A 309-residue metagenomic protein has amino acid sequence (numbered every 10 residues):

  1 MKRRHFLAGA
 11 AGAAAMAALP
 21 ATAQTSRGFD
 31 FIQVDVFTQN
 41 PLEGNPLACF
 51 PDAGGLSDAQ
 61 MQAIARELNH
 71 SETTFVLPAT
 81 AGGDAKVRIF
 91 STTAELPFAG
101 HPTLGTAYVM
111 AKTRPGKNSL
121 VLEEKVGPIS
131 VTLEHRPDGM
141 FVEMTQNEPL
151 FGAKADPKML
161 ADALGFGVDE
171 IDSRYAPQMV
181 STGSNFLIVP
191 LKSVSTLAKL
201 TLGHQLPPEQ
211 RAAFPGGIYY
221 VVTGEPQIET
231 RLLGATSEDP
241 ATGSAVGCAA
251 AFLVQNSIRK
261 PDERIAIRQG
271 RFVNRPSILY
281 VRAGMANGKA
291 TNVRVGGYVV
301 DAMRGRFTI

Functional and structural regions predicted by a protein language model:
K2-F98, L104-I309: Active-site proximal loop and beta-alpha junction motif in alpha/beta enzyme cores
